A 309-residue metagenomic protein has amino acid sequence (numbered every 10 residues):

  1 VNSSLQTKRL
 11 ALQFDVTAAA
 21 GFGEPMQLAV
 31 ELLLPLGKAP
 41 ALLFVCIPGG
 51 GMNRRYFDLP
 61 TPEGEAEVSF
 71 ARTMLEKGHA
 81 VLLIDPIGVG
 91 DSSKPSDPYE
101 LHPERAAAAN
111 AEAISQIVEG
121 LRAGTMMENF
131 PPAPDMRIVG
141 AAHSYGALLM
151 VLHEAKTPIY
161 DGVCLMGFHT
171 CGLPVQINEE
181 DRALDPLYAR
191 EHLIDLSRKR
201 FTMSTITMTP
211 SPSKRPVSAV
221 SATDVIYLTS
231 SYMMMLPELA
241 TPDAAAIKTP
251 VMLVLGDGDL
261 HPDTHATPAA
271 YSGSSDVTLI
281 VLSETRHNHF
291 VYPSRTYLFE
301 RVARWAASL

Functional and structural regions predicted by a protein language model:
V1-A39: N-terminal cap/lid segment of alpha/beta-hydrolase-fold proteins
G37-L82: Short, surface-exposed "cap/lid" segments of acyl-processing enzymes
R55, D85-L101, H287-N288: Glycine-rich "HGGG/HGxG" loop immediately N-terminal to the catalytic nucleophile of the alpha/beta-hydrolase
E100-P132: Alpha/beta-hydrolase active-site loop
A147-P158, G167: Short glycine-enriched nucleophile-adjacent loop and the immediately C-terminal alpha-helix near the catalytic center
P174-D263: Alpha/beta-hydrolase
L255-R286: Conserved loop-alpha-helix segment in the C-terminal half of the alpha/beta-hydrolase fold that carries the catalytic
T285-Y297: Catalytic histidine-centered segment of alpha/beta-hydrolase-like enzymes
